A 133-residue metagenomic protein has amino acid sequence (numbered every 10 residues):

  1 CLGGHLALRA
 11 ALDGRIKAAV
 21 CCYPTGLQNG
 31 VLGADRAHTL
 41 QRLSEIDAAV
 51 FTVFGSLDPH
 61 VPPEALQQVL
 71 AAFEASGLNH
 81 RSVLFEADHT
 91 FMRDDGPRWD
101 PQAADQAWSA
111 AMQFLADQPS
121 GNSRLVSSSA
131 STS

Functional and structural regions predicted by a protein language model:
L2-S128, T132-S133: N-terminal cap/leader regions of alpha/beta-hydrolase-fold enzymes, predominantly small-molecule hydrolases
